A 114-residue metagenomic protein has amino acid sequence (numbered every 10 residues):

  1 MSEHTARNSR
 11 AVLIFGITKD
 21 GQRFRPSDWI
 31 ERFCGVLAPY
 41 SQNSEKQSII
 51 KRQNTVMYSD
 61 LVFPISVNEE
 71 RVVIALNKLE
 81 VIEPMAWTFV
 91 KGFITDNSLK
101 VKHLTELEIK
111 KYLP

Functional and structural regions predicted by a protein language model:
M1-A38: N-terminal, charge-rich interaction modules
M1-E3, D60-L61, W87-T88: Intrinsically disordered, low-complexity boundary segments flanking structured domains
E3, P26-D28, Q47, L104 (+1 more regions): General "foldedness" signal
T5-R7, I30-R32, Q47, K51 (+3 more regions): Generic alpha-helical propensity signal that fires on short helical segments and nearby coil/disordered stretches
E31, G35-V81: Short, intrinsically disordered low-complexity segments
N68-L113: Short, compact, well-ordered microdomains
